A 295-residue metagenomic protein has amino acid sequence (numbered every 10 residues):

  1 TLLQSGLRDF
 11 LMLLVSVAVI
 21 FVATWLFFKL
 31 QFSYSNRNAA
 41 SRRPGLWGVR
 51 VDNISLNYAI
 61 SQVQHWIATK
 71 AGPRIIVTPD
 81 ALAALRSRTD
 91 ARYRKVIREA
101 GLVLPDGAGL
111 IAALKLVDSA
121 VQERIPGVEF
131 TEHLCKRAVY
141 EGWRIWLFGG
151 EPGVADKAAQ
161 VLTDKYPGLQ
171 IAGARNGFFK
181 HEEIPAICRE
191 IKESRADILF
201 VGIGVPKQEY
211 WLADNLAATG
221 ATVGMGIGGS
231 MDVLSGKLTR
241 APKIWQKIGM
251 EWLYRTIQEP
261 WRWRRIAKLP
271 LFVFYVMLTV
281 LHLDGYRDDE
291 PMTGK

Functional and structural regions predicted by a protein language model:
L3-L14: Juxtamembrane/start-of-transmembrane alpha-helix segments at the extracytoplasmic/lumenal side of membrane anchors
F21, W25-E123, V128: N-terminal nucleotide/polyanion-binding subdomain common to many enzyme families
D80-A83, I203-Q208, S230-M231: Short glycine-rich anion-binding loops that position phosphate/pyrophosphate groups of nucleotides and phosphorylated
A91, K95-E99, E209-G228: A short, gly/pro- and small-residue-rich
I111-E190, S194: Conserved beta-alpha
I111-L114, A241-M292: A transmembrane-helix-recognition feature enriched in membrane-embedded lipid enzymes and envelope glyco-/phospholipid
N176-E182, T222-Q258: Short, flexible loop segments at boundaries between secondary-structure elements
I191, R195-V205, A221: Proline-aspartate-enriched helix->loop->beta-strand connector
